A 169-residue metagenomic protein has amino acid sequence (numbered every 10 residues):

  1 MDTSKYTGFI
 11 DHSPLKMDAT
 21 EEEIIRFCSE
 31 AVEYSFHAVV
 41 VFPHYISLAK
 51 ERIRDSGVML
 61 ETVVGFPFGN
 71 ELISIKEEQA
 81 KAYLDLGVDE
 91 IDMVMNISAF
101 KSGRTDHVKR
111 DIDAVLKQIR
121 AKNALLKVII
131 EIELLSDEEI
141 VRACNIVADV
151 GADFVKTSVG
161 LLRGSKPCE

Functional and structural regions predicted by a protein language model:
M1-Y34, A38, H44-F66, N70-E169: Alpha/beta enzyme core
